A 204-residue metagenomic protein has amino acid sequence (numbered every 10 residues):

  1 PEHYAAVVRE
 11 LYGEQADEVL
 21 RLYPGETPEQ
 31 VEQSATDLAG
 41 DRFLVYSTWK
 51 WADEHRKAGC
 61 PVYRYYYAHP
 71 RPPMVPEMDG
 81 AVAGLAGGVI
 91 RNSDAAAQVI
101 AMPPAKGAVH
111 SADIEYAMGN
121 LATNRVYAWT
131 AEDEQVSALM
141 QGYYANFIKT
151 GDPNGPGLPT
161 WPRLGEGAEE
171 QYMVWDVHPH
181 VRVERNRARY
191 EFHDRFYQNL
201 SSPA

Functional and structural regions predicted by a protein language model:
P1-E132, Y143, T150: Substrate-gating cap/lid region and adjacent catalytic-acid/histidine neighborhood within extracellular/lumenal
P28-V31, L121, D176-H180, A188: A short alpha-helix capping/helix-coil boundary motif
P73, A122-V126, P156, E169 (+2 more regions): Residues in flexible loops and secondary-structure boundaries
G88-A95, I100, V177-A204: Tryptophan-rich aromatic "cage" segments
A108-V109, A138, G165-G167: A structural signal for short secondary-structure junctions
N154-R182: Mature extracytoplasmic/periplasmic domains
